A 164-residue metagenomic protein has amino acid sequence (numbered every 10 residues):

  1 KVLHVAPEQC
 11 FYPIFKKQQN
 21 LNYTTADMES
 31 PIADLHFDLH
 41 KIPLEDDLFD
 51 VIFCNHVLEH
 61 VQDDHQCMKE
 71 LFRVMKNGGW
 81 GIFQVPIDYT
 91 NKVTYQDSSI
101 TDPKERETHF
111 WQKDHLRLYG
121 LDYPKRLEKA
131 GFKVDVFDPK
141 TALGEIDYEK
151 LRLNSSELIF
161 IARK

Functional and structural regions predicted by a protein language model:
K1, Q19, E45-D47, N77 (+1 more regions): Residue-level preference for short coil/turn positions at secondary-structure junctions
K1-K41: Class I SAM-dependent methyltransferase SAM/SAH-binding core
V5, I52-F53: Hydrophobic beta-strand segment of the Class I
I32, P43-D46, V61-Q62: Activation segment
L39-I52: A short acidic, Gly/Pro-enriched loop at the edge of an enzyme's catalytic core that lines a small-molecule cofactor
F53-N55, Q66: PRPP/pyrophosphate-binding module of the type I phosphoribosyltransferase fold
H56-H60: Short catalytic micro-motifs in class I SAM-dependent methyltransferases
Q62-L71, K76, W80-K164: S-adenosyl-L-methionine-dependent methyltransferase catalytic module, highlighting the catalytic core
